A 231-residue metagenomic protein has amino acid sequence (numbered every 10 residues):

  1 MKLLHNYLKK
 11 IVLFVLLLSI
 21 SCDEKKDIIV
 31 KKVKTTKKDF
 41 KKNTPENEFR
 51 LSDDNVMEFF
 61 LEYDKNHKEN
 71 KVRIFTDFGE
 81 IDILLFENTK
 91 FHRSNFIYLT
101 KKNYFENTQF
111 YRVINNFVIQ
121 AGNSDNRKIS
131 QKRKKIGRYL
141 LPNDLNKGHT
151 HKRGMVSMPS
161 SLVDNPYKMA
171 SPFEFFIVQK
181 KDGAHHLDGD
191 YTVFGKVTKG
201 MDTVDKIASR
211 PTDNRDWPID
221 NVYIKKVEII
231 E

Functional and structural regions predicted by a protein language model:
H5-F14: Sec-dependent signal peptide recognition, specifically the positively charged N-region followed immediately by
V15-C22: Hydrophobic h-region of N-terminal signal peptides that target proteins for export in Gram-negative bacteria
C22-E231: Cyclophilin-like peptidyl-prolyl cis-trans isomerases
